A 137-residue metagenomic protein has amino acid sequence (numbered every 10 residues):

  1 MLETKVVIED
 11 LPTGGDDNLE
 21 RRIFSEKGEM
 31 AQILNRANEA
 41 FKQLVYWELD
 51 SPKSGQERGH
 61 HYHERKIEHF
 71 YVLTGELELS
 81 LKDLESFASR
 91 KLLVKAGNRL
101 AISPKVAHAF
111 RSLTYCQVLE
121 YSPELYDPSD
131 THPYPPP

Functional and structural regions predicted by a protein language model:
M1-Q43: A short, N-terminal "cap"/entry segment at the start of jelly-roll beta-barrel domains of the cupin/DSBH fold
Q32, L79-L81, E120: Short hydrophobic/aromatic-rich beta-strand segments that constitute the beta-sheet cores of beta-sandwich/beta-barrel
V45-R65: Conserved short histidine dyad/triad with adjacent acidic residue
L49-G55, G97, S103-K105, Y115: Tight coil/turn sites that cap or link beta-strands
R65-K82: Glycine- and acidic-residue-biased ligand/ion/polar-headgroup-sensing regions
E76-E78, R99, Q117: Structural motif
L84-P104: Short acidic-glycine-tyrosine-enriched beta hairpin
A109-P137: Double-stranded beta-helix
